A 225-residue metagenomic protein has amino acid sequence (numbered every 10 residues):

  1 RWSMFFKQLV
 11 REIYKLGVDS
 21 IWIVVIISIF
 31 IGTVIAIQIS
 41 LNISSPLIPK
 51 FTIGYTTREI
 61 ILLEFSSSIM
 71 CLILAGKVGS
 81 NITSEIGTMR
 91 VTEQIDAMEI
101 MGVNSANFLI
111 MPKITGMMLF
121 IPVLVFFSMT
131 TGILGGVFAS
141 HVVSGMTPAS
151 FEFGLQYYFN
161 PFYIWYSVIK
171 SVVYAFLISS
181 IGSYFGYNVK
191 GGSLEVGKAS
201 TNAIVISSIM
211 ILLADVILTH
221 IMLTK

Functional and structural regions predicted by a protein language model:
R1-V18: Cytosolic juxtamembrane amphipathic/interface segments immediately preceding and feeding into a transmembrane helix
L16-I69, I73: Active-site cofactor/substrate anionic-group-binding motifs, chiefly glycine- and Lys/Arg-rich phosphate-binding loops
G17, I21, V25, F65 (+4 more regions): Selective transmembrane-helix segments that form parts of the transport pathway or gating/packing helices in multipass
I27-F30, C71-L74, M111-S140, V173 (+3 more regions): Hydrophobic alpha-helical transmembrane segments that constitute the membrane-spanning cores of multi-pass membrane
Q38-L62, M129-V172, S180-A199, I221-K225: Membrane-interfacial helix-loop-helix connectors in multipass membrane proteins
I53-D96, I181: Hydrophobic alpha-helical transmembrane segments of multi-pass membrane transport proteins
I86-M111, V196: Short cytoplasmic-facing helical segments at TM-TM junctions of multi-pass membrane proteins
V196, N202-T219: Final/C-terminal transmembrane alpha-helix of multipass membrane proteins
